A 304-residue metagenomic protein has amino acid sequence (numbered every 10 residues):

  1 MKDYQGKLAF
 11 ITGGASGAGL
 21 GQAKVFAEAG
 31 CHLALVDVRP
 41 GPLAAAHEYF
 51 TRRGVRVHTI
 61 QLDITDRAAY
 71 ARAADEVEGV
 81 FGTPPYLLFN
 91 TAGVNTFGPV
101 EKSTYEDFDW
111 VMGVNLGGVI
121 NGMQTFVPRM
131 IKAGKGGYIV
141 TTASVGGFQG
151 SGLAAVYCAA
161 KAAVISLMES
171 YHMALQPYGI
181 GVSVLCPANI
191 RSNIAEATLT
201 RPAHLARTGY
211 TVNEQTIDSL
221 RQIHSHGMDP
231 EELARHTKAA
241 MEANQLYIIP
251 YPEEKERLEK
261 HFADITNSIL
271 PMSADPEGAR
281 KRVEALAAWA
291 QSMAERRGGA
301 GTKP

Functional and structural regions predicted by a protein language model:
L8, A15-G17: Conserved glycine-rich cofactor-binding loop
C31-A45: Conserved glycine-rich Rossmann-like NAD(P)H-binding loop of the short-chain dehydrogenase/reductase
P40-G41, Q61-R72, Y105: The beta1-alpha1 cofactor-binding region of Rossmann-like NAD(H)/NADP(H)-dependent oxidoreductases
P99-V100, T104-W110: Substrate-binding pocket helix/loop in short-chain dehydrogenase/reductase
M123, A160: Active-site helix of classical SDR
S144: Residue(s) in the substrate-gating loop at a strand-loop-helix junction that position the organic substrate next
A174-P252: SDR active-site lid
